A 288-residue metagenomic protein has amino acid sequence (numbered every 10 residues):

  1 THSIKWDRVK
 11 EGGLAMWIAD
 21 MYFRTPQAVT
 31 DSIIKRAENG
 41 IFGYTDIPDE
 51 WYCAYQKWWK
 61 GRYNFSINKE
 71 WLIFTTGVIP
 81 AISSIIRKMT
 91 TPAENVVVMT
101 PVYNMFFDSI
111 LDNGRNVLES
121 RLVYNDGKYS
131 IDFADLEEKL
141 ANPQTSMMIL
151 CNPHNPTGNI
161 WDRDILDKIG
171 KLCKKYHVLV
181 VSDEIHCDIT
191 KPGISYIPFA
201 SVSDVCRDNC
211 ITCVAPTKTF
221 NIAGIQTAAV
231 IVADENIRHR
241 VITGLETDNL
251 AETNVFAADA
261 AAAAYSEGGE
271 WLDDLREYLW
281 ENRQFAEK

Functional and structural regions predicted by a protein language model:
T1-G77, S84, A264-E267: N-terminal small-domain helix-loop-helix segment of the aminotransferase-like
L14, S146-M147, L179, I211: Short, Asp-centered acidic motifs that coordinate Mg2+ and/or phosphate in catalytic or ligand-binding sites
F42-K171, D188-I189, Y196-S201: Conserved core of the PLP fold type I
I73, V97, L118, V181 (+2 more regions): Structural detector of well-ordered beta-strand residues that form the stable sheet scaffold of enzyme domains
N113, K175-Y176, C206: Helix C-cap/helix->beta junction micro-motif
N152, V180-V181: Residue-level marker for buried hydrophobic side chains located in beta-strands that build the well-ordered beta-sheet
E184: Walker B catalytic acidic pair
N209-E287: PLP-dependent aminotransferase class I/II
